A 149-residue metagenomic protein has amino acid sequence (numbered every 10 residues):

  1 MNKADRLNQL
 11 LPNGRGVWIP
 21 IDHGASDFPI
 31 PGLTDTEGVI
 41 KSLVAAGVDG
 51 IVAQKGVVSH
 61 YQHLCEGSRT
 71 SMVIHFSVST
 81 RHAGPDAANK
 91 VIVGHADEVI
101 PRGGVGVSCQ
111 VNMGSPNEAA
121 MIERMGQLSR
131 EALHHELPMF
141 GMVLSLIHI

Functional and structural regions predicted by a protein language model:
M1-D22, Q62-R69: N-terminal amphipathic alpha-helix/helix-capping segment at the start of soluble metabolic enzymes
I19, V99, M142: Conserved, mostly hydrophobic/aromatic
P20-Y61: N-terminal low-complexity or amphipathic/hydrophobic leaders
V44, G126-H134: Anion (oxyanion) recognition and catalysis
A46-I122, P138: Active-site beta->alpha loop and helix N-cap motifs at the rims of alpha/beta catalytic domains
E131-S145: Hydrophobic, aromatic-enriched interface-forming segments
I147-I149: Conserved small/polar residues in nucleotide/adenosyl-binding loops
